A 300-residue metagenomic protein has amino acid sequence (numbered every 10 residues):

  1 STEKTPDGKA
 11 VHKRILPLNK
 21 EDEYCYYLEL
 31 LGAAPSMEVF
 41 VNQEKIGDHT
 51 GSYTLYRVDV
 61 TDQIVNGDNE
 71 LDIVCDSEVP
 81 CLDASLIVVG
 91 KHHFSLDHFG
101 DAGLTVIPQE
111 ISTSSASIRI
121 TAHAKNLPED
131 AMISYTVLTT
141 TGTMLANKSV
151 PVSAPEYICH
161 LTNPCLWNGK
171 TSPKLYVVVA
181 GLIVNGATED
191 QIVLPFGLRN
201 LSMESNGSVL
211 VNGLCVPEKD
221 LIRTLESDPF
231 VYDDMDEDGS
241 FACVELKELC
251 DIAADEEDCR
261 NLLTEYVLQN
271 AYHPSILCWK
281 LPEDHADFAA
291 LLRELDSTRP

Functional and structural regions predicted by a protein language model:
S1-V244, E257-R299: Secreted/periplasmic carbohydrate-active enzymes, especially glycoside hydrolases
L249-A254: Active-site clefts of carbohydrate-active enzymes
